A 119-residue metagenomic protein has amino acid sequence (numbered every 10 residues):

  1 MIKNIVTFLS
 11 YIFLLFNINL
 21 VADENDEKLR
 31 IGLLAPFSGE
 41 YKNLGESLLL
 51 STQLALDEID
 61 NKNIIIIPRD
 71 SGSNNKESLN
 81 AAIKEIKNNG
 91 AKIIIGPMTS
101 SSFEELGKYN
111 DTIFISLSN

Functional and structural regions predicted by a protein language model:
I2-F13, L20-N119: Extracytosolic ligand-binding ectodomains
